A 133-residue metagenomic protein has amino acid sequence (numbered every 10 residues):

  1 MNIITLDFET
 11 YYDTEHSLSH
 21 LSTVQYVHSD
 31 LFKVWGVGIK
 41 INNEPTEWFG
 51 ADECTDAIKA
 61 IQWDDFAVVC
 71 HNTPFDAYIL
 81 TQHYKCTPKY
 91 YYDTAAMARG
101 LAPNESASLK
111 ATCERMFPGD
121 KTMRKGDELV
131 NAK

Functional and structural regions predicted by a protein language model:
M1-F32: Entry/capping segment at the start of metal-dependent catalytic domains with acidic active-site entry clusters
F32-I39, N43-K133: Active-site-proximal helix-loop-helix substrate-binding element of RNase H-like nuclease domains
